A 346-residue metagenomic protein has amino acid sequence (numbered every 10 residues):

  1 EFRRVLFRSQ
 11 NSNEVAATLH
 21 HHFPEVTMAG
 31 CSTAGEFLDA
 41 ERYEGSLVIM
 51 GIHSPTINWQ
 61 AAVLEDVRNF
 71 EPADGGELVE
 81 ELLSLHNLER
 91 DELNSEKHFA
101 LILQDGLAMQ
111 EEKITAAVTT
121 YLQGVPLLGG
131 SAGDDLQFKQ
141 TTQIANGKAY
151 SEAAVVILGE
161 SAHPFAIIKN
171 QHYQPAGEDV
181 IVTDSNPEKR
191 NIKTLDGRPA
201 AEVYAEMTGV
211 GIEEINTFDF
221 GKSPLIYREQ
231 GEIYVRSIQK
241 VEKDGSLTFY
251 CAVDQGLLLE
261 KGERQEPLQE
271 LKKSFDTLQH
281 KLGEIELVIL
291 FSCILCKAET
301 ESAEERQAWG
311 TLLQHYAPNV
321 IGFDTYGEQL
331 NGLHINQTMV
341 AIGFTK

Functional and structural regions predicted by a protein language model:
E1-L6: Short, small-residue-biased leader/transition segments that mark boundaries at the very start of proteins
R8-H22, V26-T27, C31-T33, F37-P318 (+1 more regions): Small-residue-enriched flexible segments
